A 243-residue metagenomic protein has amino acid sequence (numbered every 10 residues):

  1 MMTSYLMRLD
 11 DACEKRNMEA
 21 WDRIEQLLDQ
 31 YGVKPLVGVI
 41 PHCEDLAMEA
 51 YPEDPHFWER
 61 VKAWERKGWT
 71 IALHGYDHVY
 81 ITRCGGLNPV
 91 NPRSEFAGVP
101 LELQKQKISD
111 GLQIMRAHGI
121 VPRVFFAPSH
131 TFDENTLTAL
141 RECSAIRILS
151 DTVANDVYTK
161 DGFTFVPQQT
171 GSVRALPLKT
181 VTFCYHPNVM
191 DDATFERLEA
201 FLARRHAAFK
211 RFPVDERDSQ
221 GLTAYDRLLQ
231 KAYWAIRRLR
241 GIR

Functional and structural regions predicted by a protein language model:
M1-T70, T82-C84, P89-V124, S129-R243: Terminal accessory/targeting
G75-I81: Short glycine-enriched loops at secondary-structure junctions
